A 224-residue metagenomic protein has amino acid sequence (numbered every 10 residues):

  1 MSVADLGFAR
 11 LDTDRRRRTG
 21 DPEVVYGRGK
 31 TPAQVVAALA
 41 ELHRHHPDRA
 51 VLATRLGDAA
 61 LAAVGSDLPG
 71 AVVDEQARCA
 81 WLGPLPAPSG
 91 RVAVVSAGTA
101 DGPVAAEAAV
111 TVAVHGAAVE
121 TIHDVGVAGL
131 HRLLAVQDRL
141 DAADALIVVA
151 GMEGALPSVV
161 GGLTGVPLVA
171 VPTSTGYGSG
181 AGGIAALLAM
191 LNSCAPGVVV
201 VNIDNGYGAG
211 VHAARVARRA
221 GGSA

Functional and structural regions predicted by a protein language model:
M1-L68: Long amphipathic alpha-helical segments
V35, D101-A106, L130, A150-V160 (+2 more regions): Short glycine/serine/threonine-rich phosphate/pyrophosphate-binding segments that cradle anionic phosphate groups
D67-P69, L163-T164, C194-P196: Short, structured coil segments at secondary-structure junctions
C79-W81, A118-R139, I184-A185, V201: Glycine-rich oxoanion-binding loops at beta->alpha junctions
S89-H131: Glycine-rich phosphate/diphosphate-binding loop of Rossmann-like nucleotide-binding domains
S96, Q137-D141, T175, S179-A224: C-terminal binding/interaction regions
A135-T173: Glycine-rich phosphate-binding loop
